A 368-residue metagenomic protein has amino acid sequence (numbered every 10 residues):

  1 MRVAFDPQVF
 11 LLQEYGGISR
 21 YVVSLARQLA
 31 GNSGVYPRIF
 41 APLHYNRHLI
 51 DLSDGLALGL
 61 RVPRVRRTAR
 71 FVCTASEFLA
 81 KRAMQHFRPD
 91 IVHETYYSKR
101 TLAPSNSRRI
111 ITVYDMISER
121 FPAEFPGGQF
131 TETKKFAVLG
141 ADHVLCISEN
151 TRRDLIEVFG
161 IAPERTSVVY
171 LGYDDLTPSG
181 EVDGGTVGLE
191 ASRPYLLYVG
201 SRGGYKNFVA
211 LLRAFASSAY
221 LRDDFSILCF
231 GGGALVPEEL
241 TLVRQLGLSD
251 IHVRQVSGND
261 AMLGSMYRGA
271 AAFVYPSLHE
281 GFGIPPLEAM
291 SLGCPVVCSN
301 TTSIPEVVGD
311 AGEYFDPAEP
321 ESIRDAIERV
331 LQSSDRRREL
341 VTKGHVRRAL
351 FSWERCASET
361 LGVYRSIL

Functional and structural regions predicted by a protein language model:
M1-L368: Carbohydrate transferase catalytic cores enriched for Leloir-type hexosyltransferases
